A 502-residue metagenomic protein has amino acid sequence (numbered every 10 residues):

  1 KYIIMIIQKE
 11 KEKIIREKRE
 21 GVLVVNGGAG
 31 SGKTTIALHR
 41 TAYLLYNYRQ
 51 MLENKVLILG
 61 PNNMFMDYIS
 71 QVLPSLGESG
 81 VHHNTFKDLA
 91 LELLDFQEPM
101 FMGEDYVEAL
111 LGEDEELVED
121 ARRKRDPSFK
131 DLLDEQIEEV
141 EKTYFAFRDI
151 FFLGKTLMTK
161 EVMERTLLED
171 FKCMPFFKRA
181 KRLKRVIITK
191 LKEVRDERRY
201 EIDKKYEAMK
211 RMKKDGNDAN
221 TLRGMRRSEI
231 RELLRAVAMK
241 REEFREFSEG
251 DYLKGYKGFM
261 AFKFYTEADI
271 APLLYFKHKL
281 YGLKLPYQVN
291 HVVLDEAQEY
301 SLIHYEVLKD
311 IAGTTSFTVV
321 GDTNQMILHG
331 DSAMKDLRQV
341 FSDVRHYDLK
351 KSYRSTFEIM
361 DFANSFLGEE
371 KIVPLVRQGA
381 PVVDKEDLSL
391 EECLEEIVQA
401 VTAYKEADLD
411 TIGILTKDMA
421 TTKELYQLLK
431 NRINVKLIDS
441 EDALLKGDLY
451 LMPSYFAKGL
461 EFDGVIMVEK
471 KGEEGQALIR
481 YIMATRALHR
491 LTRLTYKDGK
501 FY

Functional and structural regions predicted by a protein language model:
M5-E17: Pre-Walker A adenine-sensing motif
R19-L23: Pre-Walker A (Motif I) flank of P-loop NTPase domains
V25-G27: Hydrophobic anchor at the beta1->P-loop junction of P-loop NTPases
G30: Walker A (P-loop) phosphate-binding loop of P-loop NTPases
K33-T34: Conserved lysine of the Walker
A37-L38: Post-Walker A alpha-helix
L45-V292, E299-V307: Alpha-helical nucleic-acid-binding subdomain of P-loop helicases immediately C-terminal to the Walker A/P-loop
M51-N54, N63-S79, N84-L91, D95-D105 (+4 more regions): Conserved helicase motor core of SF1/SF2 NTP-dependent helicases
